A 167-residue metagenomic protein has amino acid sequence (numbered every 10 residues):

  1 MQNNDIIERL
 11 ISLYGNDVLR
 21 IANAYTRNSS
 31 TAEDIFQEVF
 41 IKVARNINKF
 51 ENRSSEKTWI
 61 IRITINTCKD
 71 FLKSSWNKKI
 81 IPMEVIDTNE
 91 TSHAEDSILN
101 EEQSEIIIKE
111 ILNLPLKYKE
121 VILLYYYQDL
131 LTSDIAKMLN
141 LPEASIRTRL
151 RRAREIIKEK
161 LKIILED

Functional and structural regions predicted by a protein language model:
M1-R20, A44: A short, charge-rich alpha-helical start-of-domain segment used by transcription regulators
V18, A22, I47, I60 (+1 more regions): Hydrophobic-face residues of short alpha-helical interaction/recognition segments
D34-I41, S54-N66: Structural recognition of an alpha-helix C-terminal capping motif at a helix-to-coil junction
F40-S55, S75: Sigma70-family region 2
K49-E51, I65-P82, N100, R152: Arg/Lys-rich amphipathic alpha helix in sigma70-family domain 2
I65, L139-I163: DNA-recognition helix of helix-turn-helix
K78-S104, L131-S133: Internal acidic/polar
L112, L116-E120, L124, Q128-S145 (+1 more regions): Helix-turn-helix DNA-binding module
